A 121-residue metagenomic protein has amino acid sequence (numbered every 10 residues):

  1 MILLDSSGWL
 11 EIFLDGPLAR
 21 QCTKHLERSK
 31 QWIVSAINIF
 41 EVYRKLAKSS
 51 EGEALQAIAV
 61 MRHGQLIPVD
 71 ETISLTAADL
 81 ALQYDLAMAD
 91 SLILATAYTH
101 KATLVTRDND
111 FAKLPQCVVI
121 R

Functional and structural regions predicted by a protein language model:
M1, L94-R121: Acidic, PIN/NYN-like endoribonuclease modules and their adjacent C-terminal/linker elements
M1-V34, K45-A57: Short, well-structured N-terminal submotif of metal-dependent ribonuclease cores
L4-D5, V34-S35, L86-A87, D108 (+1 more regions): Histidine- and aromatic-rich ligand-binding microenvironments
W9-L10, I39, S74, F111-A112: A generic structural signal for short hydrophobic patches within well-formed alpha-helices
A19, I39, A54-L55, D70 (+1 more regions): A general structural signal for well-ordered alpha-helical segments in protein cores
R28-S29, M61-G64, Q83, H100 (+1 more regions): Structured helix-beta-strand junction loops
F40-Y43, A59, A78: Amphipathic alpha-helical segments within well-ordered protein domains
L66-R107: Active-site neighborhoods of divalent-metal-dependent phosphate/nucleic-acid chemistry enzymes
